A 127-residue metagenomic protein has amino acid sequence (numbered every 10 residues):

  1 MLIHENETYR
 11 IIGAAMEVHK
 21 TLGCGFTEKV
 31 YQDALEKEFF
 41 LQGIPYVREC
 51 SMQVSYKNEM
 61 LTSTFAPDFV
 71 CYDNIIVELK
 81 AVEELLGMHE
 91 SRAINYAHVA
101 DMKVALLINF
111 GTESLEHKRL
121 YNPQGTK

Functional and structural regions predicted by a protein language model:
M1-P45, I94, L115, Y121-K127: Solvent-exposed, charged helical/coil patches that constitute nucleic-acid or partner-interaction surfaces
G23, P67-L85, Y96: Conserved catalytic cores of phosphodiester-cleaving nucleases, focusing on short active-site segments
Q32, M52, F110: Residue-level "edge-of-site" marker
F40-K57: A short acidic/basic microdomain associated with nuclease active sites
K80-K127: Nucleic-acid nuclease catalytic cores
